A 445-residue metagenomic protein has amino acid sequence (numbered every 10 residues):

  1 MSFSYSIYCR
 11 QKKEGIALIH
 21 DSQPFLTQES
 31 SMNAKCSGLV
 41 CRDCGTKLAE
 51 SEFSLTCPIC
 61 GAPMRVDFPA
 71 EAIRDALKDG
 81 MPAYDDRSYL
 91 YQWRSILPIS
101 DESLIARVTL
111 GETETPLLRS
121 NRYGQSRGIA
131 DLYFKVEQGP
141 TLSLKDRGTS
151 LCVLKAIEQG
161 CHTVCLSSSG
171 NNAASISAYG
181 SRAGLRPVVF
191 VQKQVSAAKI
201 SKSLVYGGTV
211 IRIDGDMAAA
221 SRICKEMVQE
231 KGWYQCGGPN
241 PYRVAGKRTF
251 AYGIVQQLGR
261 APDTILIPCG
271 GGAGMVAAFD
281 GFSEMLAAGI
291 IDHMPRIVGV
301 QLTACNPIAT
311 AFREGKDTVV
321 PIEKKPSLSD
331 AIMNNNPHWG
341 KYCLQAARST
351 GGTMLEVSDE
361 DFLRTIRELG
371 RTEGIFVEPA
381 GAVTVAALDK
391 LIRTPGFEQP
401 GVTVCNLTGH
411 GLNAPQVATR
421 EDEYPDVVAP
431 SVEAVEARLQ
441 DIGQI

Functional and structural regions predicted by a protein language model:
K12-K13: Polybasic, lysine-rich low-complexity intrinsically disordered segments
P24: Cationic, low-complexity basic patches in intrinsically disordered or flexible, solvent-exposed regions
S31-I445: PLP-dependent amino-acid enzyme catalytic core
